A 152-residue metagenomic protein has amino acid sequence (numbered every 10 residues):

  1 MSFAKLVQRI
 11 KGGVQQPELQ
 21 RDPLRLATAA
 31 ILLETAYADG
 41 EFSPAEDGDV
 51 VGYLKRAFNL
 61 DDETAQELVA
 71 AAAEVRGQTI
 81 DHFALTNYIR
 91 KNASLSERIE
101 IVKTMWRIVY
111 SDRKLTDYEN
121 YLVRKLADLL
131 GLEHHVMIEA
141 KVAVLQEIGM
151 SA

Functional and structural regions predicted by a protein language model:
M1-A38, S43-A152: Small-residue-enriched hydrophobic alpha-helices in membranes
